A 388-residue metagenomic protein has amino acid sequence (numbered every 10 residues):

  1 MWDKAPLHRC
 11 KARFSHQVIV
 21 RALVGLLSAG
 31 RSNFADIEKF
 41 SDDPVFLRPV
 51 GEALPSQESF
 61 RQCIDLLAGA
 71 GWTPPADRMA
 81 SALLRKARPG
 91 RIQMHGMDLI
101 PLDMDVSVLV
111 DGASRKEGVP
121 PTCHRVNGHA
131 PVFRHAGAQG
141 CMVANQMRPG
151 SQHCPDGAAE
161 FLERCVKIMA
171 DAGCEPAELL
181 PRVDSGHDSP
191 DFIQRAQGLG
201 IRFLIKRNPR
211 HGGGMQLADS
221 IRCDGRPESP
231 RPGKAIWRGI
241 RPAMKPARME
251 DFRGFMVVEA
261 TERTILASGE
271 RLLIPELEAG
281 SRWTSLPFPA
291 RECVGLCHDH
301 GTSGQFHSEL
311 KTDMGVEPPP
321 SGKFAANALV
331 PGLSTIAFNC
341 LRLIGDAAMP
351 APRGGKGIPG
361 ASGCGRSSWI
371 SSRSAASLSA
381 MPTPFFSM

Functional and structural regions predicted by a protein language model:
M1-R21, D156: Basic, short loop/linker segments at the boundary and entry of helix-turn-helix/winged-helix-like folds
A22-L23, I37, L54-S56, F60 (+8 more regions): Short, conserved catalytic/metal-binding motifs centered on acidic residues
F34-P49: DNA-recognition alpha helix
I37, A290-L329, L333, A337-G345: Short amphipathic alpha-helical "interface-anchor" segments enriched in bulky aromatics
R61-R134: Active-site-proximal, Lys/Arg-enriched surface segment that forms a nucleic-acid-binding/basic interface patch
P121-A172: Electropositive, glycine- and tryptophan-enriched low-complexity nucleic-acid-binding patches
R202-T312: An anionic, glycine-rich sequence signature occurring as long contiguous blocks
C340-M388: A short, flexible helix-boundary coil/loop motif
